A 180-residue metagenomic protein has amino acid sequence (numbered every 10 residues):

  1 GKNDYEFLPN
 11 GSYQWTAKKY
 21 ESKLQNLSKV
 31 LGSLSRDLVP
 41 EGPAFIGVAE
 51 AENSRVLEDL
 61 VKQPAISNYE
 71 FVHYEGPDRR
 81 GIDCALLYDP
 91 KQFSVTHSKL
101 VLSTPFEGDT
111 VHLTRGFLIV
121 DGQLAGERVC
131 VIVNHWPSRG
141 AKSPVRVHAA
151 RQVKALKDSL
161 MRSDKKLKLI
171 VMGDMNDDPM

Functional and structural regions predicted by a protein language model:
G1, S12, H97-K99, R128-S138: Active-site-proximal beta-strand elements of phosphoester/diester hydrolases
G1-I82, A150-R151: N-terminal, active-site-proximal structural segment of metallo-dependent hydrolase catalytic domains
Q25-L31, V111-D121, R151-D158: A Trp-anchored, charged/polar loop motif used as the substrate-binding/catalytic surface of acyl/ester-handling
F45-R128: Structured beta-strand-rich core segments of catalytic domains in phosphoester-bond hydrolases
A49, N134, G173-D174: Active-site flanking residues adjacent to catalytic metal/cofactor-binding acidic residues
N53-R55, R79-G81, R139-G140, N176-M180: Active-site environment of divalent metal-dependent phosphoester hydrolases
L124-A155, S163: Metal-dependent phosphoester/phosphodiester hydrolase catalytic core
A149-M180: Metal-dependent phosphoesterases centered on the DNase I-like endonuclease/exonuclease/phosphatase
